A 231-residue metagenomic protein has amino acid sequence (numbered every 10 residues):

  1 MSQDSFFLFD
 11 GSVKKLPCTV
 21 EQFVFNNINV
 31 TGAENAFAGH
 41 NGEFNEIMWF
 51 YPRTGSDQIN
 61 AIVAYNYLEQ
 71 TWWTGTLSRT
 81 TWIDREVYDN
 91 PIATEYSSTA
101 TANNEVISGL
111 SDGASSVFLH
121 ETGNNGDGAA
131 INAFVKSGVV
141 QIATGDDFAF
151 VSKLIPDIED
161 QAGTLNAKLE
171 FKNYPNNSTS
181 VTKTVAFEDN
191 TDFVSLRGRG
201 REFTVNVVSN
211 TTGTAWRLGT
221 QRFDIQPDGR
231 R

Functional and structural regions predicted by a protein language model:
D4-R231: Beta-sheet repeat architectures centered on beta-propellers
